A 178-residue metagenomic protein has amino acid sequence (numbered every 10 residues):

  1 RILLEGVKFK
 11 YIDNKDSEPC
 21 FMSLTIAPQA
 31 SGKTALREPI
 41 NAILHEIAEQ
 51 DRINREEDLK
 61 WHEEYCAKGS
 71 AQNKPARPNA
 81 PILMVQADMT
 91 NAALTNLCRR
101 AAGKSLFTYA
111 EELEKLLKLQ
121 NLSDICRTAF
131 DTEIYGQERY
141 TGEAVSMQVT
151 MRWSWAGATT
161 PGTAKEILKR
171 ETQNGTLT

Functional and structural regions predicted by a protein language model:
R1-T178: Phosphate-handling catalytic cores of nucleic-acid transaction enzymes
